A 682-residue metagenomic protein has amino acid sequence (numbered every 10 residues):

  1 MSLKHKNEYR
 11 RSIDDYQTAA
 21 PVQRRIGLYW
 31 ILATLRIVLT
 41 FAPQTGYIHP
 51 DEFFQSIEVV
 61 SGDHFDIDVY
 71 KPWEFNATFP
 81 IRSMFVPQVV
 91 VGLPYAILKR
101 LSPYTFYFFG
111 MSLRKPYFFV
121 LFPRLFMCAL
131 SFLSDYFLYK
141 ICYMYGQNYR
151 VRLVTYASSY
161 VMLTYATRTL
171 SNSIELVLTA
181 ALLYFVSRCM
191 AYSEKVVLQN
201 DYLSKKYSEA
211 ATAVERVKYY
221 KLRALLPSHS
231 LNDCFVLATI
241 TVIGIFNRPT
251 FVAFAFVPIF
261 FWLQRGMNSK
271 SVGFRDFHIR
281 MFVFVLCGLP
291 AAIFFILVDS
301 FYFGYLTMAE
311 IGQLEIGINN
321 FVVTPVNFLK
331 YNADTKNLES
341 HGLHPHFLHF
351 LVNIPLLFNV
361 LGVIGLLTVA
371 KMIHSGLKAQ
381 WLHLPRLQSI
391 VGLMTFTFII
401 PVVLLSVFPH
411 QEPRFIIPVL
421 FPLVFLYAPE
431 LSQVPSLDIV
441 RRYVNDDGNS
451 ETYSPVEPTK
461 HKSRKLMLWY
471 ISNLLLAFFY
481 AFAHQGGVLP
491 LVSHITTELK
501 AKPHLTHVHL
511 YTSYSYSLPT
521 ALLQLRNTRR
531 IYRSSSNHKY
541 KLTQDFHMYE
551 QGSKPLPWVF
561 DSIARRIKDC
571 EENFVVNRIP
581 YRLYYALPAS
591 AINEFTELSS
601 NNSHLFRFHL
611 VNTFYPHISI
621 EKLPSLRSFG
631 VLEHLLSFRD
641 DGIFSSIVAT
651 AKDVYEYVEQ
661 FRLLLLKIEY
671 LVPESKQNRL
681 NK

Functional and structural regions predicted by a protein language model:
I37-A42, F53-I81, F85, V89-F106 (+1 more regions): Extracytosolic helix-loop segments that constitute the early lumenal/periplasmic catalytic or substrate-binding loops
H49-D51, T167-I174, E412-P413: Short acidic/glycine- and proline-prone juxtamembrane loop motifs at membrane-interface regions of multi-pass membrane
I97, L121-N148, A181: Transmembrane-helix motifs of polytopic, lipid-linked glycan transferases
N172, A253, H346-L367, S389-T395 (+3 more regions): Hydrophobic/aromatic-rich transmembrane helices and adjacent perimembrane loops
Y184-T241, A253-A292, G376-W381, F425 (+1 more regions): Perimembrane helix-loop-helix junctions
V242-G342, H346-F347, L351-L366, L405-F408 (+1 more regions): Membrane-lumen/periplasm interface segments of specific transmembrane helices in polyprenyl phosphate-linked
Q433-S590, H604-Y615, Q660: Membrane-embedded, lumen/periplasm-facing catalytic core of multi-pass transferases that use lipid-linked donors
S553-W558, S562-K682: Aromatic/acidic, Gly/Pro-rich catalytic loop(s) in extracytoplasmic/lumenal soluble domains of multi-pass membrane
